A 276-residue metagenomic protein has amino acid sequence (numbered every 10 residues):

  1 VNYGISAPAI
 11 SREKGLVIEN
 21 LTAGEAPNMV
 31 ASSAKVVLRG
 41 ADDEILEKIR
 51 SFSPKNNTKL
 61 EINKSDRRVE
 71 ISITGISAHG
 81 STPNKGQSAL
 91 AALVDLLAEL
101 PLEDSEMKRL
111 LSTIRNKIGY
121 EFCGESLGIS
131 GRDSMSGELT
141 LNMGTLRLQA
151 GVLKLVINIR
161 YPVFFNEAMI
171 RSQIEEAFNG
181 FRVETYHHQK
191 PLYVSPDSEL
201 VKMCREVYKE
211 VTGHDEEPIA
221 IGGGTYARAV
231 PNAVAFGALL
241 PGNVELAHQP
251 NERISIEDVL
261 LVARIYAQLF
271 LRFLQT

Functional and structural regions predicted by a protein language model:
V1-A91, P250-S255, L261: Fold-level recognition of mixed alpha/beta catalytic cores in primary-metabolism enzymes, strongest
I10-V17, S53-K59, S136-L139, F178-R182 (+1 more regions): Short secondary-structure junctions
G15-I18, K35, R68, T140 (+3 more regions): A residue-level signal for beta-strand positions that form part of recognition/binding surfaces within mature
M29-A34, D66, S136-L141, L148-K154: Short gly/pro-enriched beta-turn/loop segments at secondary-structure junctions
R50-L60, L100-D104, E175-F181, F273: A common structural junction motif
T74-S77, S81-A150, R160-M169, R182-T276: An extended, acidic, His-containing surface patch that forms the Zn2+-binding/catalytic region of metallohydrolases
